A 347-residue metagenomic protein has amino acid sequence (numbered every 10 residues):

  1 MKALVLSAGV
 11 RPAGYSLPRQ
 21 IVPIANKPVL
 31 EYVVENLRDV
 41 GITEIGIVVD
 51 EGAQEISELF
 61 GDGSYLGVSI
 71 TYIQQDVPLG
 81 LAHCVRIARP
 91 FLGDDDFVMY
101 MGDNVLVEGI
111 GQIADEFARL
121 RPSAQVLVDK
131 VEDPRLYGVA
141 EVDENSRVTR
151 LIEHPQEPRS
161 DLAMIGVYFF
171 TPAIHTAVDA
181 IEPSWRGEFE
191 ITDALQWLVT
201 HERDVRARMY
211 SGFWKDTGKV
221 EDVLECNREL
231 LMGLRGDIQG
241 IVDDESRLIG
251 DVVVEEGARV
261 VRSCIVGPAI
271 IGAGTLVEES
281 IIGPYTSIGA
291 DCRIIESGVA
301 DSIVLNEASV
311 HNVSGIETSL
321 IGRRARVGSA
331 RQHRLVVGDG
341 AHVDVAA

Functional and structural regions predicted by a protein language model:
M1-Y15, V22-P23, K27-M101, V105-Q112 (+4 more regions): Conserved N-terminal catalytic core of the sugar/cofactor nucleotidyltransferase
I21, A140-V142, A207: A structural signal for short hydrophobic beta-strand segments in well-ordered beta-sheet cores
G46-D50, V126-V128, I303, L320: Short internal beta-strands
E51, F169-F170, G218: A conserved hydrophobic position in a structured secondary element of the catalytic/binding core that shapes
I56-F60, V178, C226: Hydrophobic packing residues within well-ordered alpha-helices of enzyme cores
L106-W185: Conserved core of the sugar-phosphate nucleotidyltransferase
R147, A173, A180-A347: Left-handed beta-helix
